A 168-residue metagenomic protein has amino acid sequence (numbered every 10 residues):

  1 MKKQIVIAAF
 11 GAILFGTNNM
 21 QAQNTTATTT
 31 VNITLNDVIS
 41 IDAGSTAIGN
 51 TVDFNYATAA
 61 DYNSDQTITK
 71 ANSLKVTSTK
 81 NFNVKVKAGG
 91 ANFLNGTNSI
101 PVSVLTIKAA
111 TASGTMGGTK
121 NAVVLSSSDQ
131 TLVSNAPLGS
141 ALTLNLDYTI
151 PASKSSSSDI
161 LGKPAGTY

Functional and structural regions predicted by a protein language model:
M1-Q4: Positively charged n-region of N-terminal signal peptides that target proteins for export
V6-A9, T28: Short helix-onset patch at the extreme N-terminus, typifying the N->h transition of secretory signal peptides
A8-G16: Bacterial N-terminal signal peptides
T17-Q23: Sec/Tat signal peptide C-region and signal peptidase I cleavage site
Q23-A110, Q130-Y168: N-terminal small/polar-rich segments of proteins
T106-D129: Terminal beta-strand-rich extracellular "head" domains that mediate receptor/glycan or other ligand binding
